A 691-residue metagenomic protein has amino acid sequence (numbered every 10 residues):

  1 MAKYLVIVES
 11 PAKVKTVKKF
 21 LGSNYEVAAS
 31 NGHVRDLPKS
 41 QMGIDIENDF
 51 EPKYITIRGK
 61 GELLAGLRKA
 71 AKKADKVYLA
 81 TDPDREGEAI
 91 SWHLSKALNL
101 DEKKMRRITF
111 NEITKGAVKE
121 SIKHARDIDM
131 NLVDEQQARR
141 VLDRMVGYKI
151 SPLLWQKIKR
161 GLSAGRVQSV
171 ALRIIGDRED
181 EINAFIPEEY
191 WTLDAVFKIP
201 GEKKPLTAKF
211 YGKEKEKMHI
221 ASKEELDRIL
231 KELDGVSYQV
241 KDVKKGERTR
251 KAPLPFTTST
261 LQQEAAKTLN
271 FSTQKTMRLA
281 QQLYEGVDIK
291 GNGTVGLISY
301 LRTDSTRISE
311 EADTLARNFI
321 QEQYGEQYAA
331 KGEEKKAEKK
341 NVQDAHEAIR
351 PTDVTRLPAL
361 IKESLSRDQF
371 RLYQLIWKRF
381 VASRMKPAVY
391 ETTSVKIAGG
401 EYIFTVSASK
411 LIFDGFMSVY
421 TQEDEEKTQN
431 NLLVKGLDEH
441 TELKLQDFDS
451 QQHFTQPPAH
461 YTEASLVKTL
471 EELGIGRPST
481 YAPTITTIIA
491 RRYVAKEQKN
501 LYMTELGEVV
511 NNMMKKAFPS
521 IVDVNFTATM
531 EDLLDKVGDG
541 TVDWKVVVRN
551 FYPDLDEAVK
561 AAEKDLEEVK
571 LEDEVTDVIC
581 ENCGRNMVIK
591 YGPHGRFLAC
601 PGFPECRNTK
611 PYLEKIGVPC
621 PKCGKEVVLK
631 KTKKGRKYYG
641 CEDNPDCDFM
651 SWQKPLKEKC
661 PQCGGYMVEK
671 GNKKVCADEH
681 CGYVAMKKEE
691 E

Functional and structural regions predicted by a protein language model:
M1-R140, G212, E425: Intrinsically disordered, low-complexity regulatory segments
A2-L5, T16, Y25, S151 (+5 more regions): Basic, low-complexity terminal or inter-domain segments flanking catalytic cores
T16-F20, G66, A89-A97, A117-S121 (+9 more regions): Alpha-helical scaffold elements adjacent to nucleotide-binding pockets in ATP/GTP-utilizing enzyme cores
D82-P83, K159-S163, K245-L254, E264-S272 (+1 more regions): Conserved short loop/turn motifs at secondary-structure junctions
I113-A195, K245-G246: C-terminal or mid-to-C-terminal helical accessory/interaction module adjacent to the motor/catalytic core
R139-K149, V167, F197-I199, R248-T260 (+4 more regions): Core structural elements
K215-L254, T441: Metal- or metallocofactor-binding catalytic centers and their adjacent structured scaffolds across diverse enzyme
T260-T273, V467-R477: Short helix-coil junctions and helix-kink-helix linkers
